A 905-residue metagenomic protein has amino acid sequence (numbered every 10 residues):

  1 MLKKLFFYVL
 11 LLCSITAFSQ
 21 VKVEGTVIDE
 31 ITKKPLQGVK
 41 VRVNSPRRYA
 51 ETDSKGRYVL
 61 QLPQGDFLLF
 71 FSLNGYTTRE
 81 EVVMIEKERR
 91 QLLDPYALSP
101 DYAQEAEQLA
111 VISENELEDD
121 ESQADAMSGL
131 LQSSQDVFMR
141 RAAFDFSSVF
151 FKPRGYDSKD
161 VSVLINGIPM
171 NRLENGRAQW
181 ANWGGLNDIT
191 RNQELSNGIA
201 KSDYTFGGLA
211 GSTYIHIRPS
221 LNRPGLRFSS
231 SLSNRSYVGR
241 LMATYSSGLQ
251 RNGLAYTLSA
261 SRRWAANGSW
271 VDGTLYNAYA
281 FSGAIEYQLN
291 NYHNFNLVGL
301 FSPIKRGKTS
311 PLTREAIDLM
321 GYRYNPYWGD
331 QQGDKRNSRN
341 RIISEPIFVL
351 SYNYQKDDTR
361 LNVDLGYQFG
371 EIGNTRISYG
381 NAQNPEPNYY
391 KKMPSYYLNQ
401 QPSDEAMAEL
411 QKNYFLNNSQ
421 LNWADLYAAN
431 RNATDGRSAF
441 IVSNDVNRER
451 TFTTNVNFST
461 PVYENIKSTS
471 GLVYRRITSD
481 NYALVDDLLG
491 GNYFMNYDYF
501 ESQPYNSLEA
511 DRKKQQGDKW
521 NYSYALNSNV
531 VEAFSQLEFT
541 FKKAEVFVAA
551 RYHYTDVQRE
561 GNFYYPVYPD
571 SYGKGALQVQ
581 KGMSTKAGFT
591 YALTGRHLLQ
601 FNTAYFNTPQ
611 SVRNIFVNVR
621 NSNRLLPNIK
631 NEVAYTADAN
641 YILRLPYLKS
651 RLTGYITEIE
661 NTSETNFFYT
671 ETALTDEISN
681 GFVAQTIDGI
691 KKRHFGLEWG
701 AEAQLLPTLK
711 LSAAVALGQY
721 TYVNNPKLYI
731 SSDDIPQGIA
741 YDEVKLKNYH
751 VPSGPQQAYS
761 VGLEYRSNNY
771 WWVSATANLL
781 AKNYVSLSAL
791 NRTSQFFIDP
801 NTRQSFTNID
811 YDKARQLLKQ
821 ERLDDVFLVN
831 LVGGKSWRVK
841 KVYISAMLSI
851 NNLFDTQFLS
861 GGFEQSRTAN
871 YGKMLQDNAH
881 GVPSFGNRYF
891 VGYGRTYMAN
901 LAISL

Functional and structural regions predicted by a protein language model:
L130, M139, I168-I199, I215-R218 (+2 more regions): Short acidic/polar hinge/loop motifs at secondary-structure boundaries that mediate gating or recognition
S202, S212-L249, A260-D272, T776: Short strand-turn segments of transmembrane beta-barrel domains in outer membranes, especially the first one or two
E286, N294-S351, T375-S443, E501-K514 (+1 more regions): Acidic/polar loop-and-plug regions of large Gram-negative outer-membrane beta-barrel proteins
K305, P311-A316, K513, D556-V567 (+9 more regions): Surface-exposed extracellular loop regions of Gram-negative outer-membrane beta-barrel proteins, predominantly
R323-I347, S351, K514-D518, Y522-S528 (+8 more regions): Outer-membrane beta-barrel signature, preferentially recognizing the C-terminal barrel domain of Gram-negative
I441, K467-T594, K727: Signature of Gram-negative outer-membrane beta-barrel scaffolds
I656-E658, G681-L790, N900-S904: Gram-negative outer-membrane beta-barrel transporters
I659, L711, L779-N801, I809 (+1 more regions): C-terminal beta-signal and adjacent terminal beta-strands/loops of Gram-negative outer-membrane beta-barrel proteins
